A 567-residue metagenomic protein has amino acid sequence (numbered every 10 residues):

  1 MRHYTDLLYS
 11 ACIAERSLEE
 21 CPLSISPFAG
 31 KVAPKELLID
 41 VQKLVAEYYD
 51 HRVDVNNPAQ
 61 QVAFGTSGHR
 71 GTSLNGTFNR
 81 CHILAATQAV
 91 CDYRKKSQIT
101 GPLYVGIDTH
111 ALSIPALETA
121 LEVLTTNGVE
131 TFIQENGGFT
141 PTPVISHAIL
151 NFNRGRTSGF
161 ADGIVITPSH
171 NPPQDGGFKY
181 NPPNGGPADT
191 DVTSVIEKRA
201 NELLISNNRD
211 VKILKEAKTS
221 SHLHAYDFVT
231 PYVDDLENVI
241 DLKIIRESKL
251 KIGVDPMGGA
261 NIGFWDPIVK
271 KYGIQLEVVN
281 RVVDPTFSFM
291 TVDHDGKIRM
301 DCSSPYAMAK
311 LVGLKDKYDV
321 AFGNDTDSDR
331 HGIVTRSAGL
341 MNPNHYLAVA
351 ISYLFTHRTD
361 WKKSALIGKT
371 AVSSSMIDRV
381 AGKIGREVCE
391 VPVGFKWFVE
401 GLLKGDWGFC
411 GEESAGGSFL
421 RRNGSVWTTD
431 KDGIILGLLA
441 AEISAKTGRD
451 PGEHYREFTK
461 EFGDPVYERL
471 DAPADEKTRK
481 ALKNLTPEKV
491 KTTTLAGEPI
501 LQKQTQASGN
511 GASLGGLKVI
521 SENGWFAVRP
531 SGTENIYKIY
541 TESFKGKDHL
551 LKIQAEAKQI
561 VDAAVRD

Functional and structural regions predicted by a protein language model:
Y4, L8-Q60, R156-S158, Q174-L314: Gly/Ser/Thr-enriched, mixed-charge loops and adjacent short helices that form phosphate/oxyanion-binding elements
K35, Q42, Y104-D175, P267-G332: N-terminal small/polar loop signature for handling phosphorylated ligands or for N-terminal nucleophile
A59-F78, P168-N171, P256-F264, S328 (+3 more regions): Conserved phosphate/anionic-ligand binding catalytic regions in large, soluble enzymes, centered on
S73, P102-D108, I145, K251-D255 (+2 more regions): Short glycine-rich or small-residue beta-strand-to-loop segments that form or flank ligand, phosphate, metal/Fe-S
Q134-F139, K198-V229, T335-G411, G416-F419: Proline/glycine-rich low-complexity loops and linkers
P187-D189, V278-N280, G339-R358, T429-L439: Gly/Ser/Thr-rich active-site loops/lids in small-molecule metabolic enzymes that frequently grip phosphoryl groups
V320, H357-Y540, G546-D567: Phosphate-binding and adjacent anionic-ligand microenvironments
